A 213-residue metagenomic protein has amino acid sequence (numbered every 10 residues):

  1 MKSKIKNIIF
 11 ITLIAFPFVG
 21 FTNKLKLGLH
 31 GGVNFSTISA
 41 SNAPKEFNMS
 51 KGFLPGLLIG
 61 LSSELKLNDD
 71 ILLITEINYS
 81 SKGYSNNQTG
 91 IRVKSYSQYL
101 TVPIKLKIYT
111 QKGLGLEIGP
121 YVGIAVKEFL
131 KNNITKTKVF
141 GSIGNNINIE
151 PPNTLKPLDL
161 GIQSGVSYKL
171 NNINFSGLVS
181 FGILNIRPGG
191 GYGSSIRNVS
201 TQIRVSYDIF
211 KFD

Functional and structural regions predicted by a protein language model:
M1-H30, V205, I209-D213: Bacterial Sec-dependent N-terminal signal peptides
F21-S62, G182, F210-D213: Short glycine/proline- and aromatic-enriched beta-strand/turn motifs that initiate or cap beta-hairpins
N23-L25, K51-L57, Y96-L100, L158-I162 (+2 more regions): Residues that define the transmembrane beta-barrel architecture of outer-membrane proteins
L25, D70-L73, L114-L116, N172-G177 (+1 more regions): Repeated loop/turn-to-beta-strand initiation elements of outer-membrane beta-barrel proteins
L29-V33, L57-L65, I77-Y79, V102-T110 (+4 more regions): Residues on the lipid-exposed face of transmembrane beta-strands in outer-membrane beta-barrel proteins
I38-K51, S81-Q98, V126-K156, N185-S195 (+1 more regions): Flexible, solvent-exposed loop segments that connect beta-strands
N48-Q88: Glycine- and aromatic-enriched membrane insertion/assembly motifs of diderm outer-membrane and organelle channel
N148-P151, L155-L170, N174-L178, R197-D213: Outer membrane beta-barrel transmembrane domains
